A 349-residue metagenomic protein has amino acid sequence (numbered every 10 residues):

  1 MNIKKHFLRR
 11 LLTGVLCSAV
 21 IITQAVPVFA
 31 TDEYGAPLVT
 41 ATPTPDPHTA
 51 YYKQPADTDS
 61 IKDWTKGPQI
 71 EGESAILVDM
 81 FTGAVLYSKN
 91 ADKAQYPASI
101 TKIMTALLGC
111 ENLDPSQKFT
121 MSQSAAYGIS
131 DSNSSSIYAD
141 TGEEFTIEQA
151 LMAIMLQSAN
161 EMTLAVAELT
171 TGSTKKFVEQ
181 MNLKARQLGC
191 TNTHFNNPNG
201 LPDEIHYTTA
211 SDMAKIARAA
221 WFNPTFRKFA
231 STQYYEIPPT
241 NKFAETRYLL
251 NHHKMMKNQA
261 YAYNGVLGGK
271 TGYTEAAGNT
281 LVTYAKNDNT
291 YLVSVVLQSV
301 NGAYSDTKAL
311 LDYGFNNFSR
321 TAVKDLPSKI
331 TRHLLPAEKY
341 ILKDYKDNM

Functional and structural regions predicted by a protein language model:
N2-F29: Sec-dependent N-terminal signal peptides of Gram-positive bacterial secreted proteins and lipoproteins
K4-R9, A36, K343, D347: Polar/charged alpha-helical tracts
V20, V28-S211, K215-P224, F229: Active-site-adjacent loops and short helices of periplasmic peptidoglycan-processing enzymes
I21-A25, D114, L310, F318: Hydrophobic alpha-helical membrane context
C190-T191, P202-Y207, S211-M349: Domain-terminus/edge residues, biased toward the C-terminal soluble/receptor-binding domains of extracytoplasmic
